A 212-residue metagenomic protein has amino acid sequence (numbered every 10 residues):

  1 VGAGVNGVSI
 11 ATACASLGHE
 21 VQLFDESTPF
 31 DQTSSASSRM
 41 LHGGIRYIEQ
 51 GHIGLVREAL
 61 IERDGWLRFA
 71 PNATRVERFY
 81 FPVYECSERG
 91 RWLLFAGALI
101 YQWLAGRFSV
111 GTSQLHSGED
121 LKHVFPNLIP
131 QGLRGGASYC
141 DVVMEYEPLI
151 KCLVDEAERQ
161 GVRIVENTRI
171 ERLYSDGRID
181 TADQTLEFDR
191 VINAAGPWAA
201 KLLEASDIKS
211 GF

Functional and structural regions predicted by a protein language model:
V1-N6, Q22: Beta1/beta-strand and adjacent pyrophosphate-binding region of the FAD-binding site in flavoprotein oxidoreductases
N6, P29, W198: Conserved Rossmann-like nucleotide-cofactor binding loop
V8, L17-H19, Q160: Conserved dinucleotide-binding and phosphotransfer motif residues
A11, A15-S16, E156: Gly/Ala-rich phosphate-binding loop of Rossmann-like dinucleotide-binding domains, activating on the conserved
A15-A36: Glycine-rich FAD pyrophosphate-binding loop
R39-V124: Dinucleotide-binding Rossmann-like beta1-alpha1 core, especially the glycine-rich loop that anchors the ADP
A137-D180, T185-R190, W198: Helical element adjacent to the flavin cofactor pocket in flavoenzyme catalytic cores
N193-I208: Flavin (primarily FAD) binding-site architecture
